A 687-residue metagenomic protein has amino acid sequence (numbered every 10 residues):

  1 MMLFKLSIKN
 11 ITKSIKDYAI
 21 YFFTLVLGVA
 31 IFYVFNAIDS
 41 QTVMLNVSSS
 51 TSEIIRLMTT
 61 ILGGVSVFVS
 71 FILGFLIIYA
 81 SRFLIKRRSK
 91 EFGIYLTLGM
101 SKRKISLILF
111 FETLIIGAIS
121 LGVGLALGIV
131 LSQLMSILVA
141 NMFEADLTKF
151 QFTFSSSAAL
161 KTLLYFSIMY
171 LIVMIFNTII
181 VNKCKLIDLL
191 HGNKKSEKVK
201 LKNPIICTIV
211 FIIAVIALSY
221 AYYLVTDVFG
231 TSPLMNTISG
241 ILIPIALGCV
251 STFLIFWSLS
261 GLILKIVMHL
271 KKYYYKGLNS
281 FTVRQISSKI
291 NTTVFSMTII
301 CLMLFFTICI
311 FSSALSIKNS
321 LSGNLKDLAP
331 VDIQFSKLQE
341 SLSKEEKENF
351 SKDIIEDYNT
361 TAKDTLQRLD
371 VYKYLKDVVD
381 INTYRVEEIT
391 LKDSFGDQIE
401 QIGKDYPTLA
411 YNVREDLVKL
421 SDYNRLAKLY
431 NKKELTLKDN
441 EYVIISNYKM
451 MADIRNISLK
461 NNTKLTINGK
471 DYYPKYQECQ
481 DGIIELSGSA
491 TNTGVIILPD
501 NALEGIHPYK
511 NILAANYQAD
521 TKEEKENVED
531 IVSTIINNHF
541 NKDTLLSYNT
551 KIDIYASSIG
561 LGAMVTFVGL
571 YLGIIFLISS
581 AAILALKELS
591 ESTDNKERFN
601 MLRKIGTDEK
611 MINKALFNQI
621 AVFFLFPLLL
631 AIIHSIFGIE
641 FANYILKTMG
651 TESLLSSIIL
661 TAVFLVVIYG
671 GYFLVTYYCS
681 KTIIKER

Functional and structural regions predicted by a protein language model:
M1-K5, C184-V199, T593-D594, T682-R687: Short cytosolic juxtamembrane segments of multi-pass membrane proteins
M1-V29, E197-I213, W257-L304, D594: N-terminal Sec/SRP start-transfer signal
I15-Y21, L109-L127, L163, S167 (+3 more regions): Selective transmembrane-helix segments that form parts of the transport pathway or gating/packing helices in multipass
K16-F23, V34-F68, F83-K86, I94 (+6 more regions): Peri-transmembrane interface segments
A30-G63, L138, S258-L259, F305-V331 (+2 more regions): Alpha-helical transmembrane segments
A30-M44, Y79-F83, I116-A145, A158-K183 (+5 more regions): Small-residue-rich transmembrane alpha-helices
L325-A563: Nucleotide-cofactor and metal-assisted catalytic machinery
